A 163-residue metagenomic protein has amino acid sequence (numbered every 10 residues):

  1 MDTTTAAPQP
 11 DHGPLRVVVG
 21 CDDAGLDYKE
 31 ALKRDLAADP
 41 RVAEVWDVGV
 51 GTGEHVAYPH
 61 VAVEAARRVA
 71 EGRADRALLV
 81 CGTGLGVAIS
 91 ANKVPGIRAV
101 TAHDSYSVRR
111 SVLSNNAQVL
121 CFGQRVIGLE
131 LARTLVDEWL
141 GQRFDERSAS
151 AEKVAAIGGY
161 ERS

Functional and structural regions predicted by a protein language model:
D2-A6, P10-G13, V18-D27, S105-S163: C-terminal binding/interaction regions
R16-V17, A74-A77, G96-R98: Short active-site oxyanion
D27-A38: Short, solvent-exposed amphipathic alpha-helices that sit in or adjacent to ligand/effector-binding or catalytic
D27-Y28, V56, G86, E130: Residues that form or flank phosphate/diphosphate-binding pockets in enzymes that use nucleotide phosphates
V42, R73-D75, N116: Short, high-confidence coil segments that cap the C-terminus of an alpha-helix and link into the following beta-strand
A43-H55: A short beta-strand-loop structural module common to alpha/beta enzyme folds
H60-L79, T83: Short, structured active-site "lid" loops
L79-R125: Mid-chain, well-packed structural core segment of small domains
